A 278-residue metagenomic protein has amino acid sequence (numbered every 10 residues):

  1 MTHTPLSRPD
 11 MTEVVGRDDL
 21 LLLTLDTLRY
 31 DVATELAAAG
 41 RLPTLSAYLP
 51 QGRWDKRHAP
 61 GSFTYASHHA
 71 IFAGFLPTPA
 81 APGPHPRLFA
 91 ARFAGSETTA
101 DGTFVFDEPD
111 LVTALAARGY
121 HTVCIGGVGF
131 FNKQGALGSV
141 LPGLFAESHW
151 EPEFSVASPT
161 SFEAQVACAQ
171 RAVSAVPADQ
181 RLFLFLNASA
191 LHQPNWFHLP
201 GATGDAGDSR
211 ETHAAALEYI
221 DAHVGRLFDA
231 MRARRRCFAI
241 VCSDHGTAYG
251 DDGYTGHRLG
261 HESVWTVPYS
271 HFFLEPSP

Functional and structural regions predicted by a protein language model:
M1-P278: Catalytic domains that recognize anionic headgroups
